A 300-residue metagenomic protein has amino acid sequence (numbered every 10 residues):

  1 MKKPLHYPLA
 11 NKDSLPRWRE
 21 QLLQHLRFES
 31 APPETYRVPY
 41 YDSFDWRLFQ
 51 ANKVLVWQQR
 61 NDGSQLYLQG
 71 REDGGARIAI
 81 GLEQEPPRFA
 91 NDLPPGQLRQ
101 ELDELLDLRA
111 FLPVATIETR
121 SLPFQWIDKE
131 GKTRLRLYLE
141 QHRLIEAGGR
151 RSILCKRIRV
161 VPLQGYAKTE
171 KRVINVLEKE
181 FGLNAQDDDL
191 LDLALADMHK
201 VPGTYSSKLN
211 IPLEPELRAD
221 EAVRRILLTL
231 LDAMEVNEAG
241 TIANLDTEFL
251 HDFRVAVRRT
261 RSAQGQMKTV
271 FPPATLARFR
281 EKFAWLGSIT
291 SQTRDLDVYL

Functional and structural regions predicted by a protein language model:
M1-L300: Function-determining surface determinants
